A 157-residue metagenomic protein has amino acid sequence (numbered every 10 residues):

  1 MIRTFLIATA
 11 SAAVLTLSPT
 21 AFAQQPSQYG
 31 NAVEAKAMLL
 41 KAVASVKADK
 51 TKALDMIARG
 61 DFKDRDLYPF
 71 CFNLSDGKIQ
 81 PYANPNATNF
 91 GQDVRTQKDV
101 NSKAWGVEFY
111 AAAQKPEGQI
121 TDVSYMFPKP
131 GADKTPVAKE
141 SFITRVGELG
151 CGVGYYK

Functional and structural regions predicted by a protein language model:
I2-K157: N-terminal membrane-sensor/transducer module of prokaryotic signaling receptors
